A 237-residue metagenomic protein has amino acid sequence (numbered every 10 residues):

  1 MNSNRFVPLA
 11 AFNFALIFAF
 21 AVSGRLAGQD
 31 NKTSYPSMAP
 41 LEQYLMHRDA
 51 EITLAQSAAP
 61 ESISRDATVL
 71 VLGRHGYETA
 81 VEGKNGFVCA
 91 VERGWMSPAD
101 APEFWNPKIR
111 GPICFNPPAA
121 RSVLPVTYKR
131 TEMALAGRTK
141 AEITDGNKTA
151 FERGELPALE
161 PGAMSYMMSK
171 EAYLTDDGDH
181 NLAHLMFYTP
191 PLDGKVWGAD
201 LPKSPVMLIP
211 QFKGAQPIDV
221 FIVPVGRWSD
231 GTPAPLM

Functional and structural regions predicted by a protein language model:
M1-P8: N-terminal secretory signal peptides that target proteins for export/translocation
R5, I17, S34-Y35: Short N-terminal alpha-helical targeting/association segments
A10-A21: Bacterial N-terminal signal peptides
G24-Q29: Sec/Tat signal peptide C-region and signal peptidase I cleavage site
D30-M237: Primary mode marks residue(s) on the alpha4-beta5-alpha5 output face of response regulator receiver
